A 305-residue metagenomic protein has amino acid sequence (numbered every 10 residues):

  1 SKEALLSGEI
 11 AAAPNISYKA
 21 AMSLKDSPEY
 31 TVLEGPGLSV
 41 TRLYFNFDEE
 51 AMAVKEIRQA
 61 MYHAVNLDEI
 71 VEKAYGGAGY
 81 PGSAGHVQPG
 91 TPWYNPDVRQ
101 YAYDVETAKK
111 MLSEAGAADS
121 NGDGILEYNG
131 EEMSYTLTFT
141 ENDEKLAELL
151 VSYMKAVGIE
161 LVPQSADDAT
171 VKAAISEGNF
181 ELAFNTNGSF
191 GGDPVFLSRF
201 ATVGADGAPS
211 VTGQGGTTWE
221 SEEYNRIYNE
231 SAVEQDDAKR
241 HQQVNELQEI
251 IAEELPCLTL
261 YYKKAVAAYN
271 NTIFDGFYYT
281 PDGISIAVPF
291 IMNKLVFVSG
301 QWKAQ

Functional and structural regions predicted by a protein language model:
S1-A4, Y18-S27, T31, Y44 (+4 more regions): Pocket-flanking alpha-helical
S1-S23, V151, E160-V162, D167: Ligand-site clamp/hinge motif
S7, Y18-K19, L38-A84, D97-M111 (+2 more regions): Alpha-helical secondary-structure segments
E9, S17, K25-P28, E34 (+11 more regions): Sec/Tat-exported extracytoplasmic proteins
N15-I16, G35-P36, N46-F47, A74-Y75 (+5 more regions): Active-site-proximal beta-strand/loop segments in catalytic clefts of secreted hydrolases
L24-G35, Y44-K55, P92-S113, S120-E132 (+4 more regions): Short, solvent-exposed loop/beta-turn-alpha elements that line the ligand-binding surface or hinge of extracytoplasmic
M61, L112, L137, M154 (+5 more regions): Hydrophobic, well-ordered secondary-structure elements that form the walls of internal hydrophobic environments
A118-F190, A265: Ligand/substrate-recognition segments at binding pockets and active sites
